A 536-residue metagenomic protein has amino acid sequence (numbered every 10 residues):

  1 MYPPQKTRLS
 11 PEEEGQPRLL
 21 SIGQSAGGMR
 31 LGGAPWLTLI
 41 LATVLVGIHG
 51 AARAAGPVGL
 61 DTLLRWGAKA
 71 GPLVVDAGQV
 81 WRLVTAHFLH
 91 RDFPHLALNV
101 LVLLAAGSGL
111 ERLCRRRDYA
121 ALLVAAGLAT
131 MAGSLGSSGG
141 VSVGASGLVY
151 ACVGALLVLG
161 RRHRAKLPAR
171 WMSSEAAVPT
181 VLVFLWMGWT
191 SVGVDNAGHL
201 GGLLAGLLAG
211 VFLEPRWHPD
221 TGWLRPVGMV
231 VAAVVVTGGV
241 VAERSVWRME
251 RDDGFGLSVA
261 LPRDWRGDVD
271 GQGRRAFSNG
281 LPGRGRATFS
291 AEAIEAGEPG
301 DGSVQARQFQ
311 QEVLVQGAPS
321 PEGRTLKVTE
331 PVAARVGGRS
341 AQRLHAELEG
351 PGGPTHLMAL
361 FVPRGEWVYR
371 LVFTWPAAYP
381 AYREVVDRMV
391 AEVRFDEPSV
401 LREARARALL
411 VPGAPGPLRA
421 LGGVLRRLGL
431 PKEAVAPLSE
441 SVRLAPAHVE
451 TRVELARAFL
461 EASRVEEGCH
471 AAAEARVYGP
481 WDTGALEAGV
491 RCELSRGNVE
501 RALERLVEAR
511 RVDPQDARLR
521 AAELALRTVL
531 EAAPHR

Functional and structural regions predicted by a protein language model:
Y2-R248: A detector for small-residue-rich transmembrane helices and their helix-helix packing motifs
R263-R266, W367-L410: Surface-exposed amphipathic alpha-helical segments
G267-R370, W375-Y379, A404-R405: Conserved polar/disulfide-associated segments of primarily extracytoplasmic proteins
P415-G416, V449-E450, T483-G484, A517-R518: Helix-start (N-cap) detector for alpha-helical repeat units in TPR-like alpha-solenoids, especially tetratricopeptide
R427, E461-A462, S495, A525-A532: Register position in tetratricopeptide repeats
